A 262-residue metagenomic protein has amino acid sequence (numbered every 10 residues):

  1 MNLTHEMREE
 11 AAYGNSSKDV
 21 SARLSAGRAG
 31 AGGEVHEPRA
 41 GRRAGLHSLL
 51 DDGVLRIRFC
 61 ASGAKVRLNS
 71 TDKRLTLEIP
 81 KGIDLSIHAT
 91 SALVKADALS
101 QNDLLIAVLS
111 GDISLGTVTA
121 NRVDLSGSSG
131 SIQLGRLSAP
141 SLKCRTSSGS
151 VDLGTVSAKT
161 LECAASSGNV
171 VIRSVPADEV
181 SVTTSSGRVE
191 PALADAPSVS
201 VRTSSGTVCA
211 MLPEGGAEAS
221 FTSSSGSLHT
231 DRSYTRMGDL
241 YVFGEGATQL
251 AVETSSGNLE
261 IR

Functional and structural regions predicted by a protein language model:
M1-C60, V66-S86, L93-L99, D103-L105 (+3 more regions): Short linear S-[DN]-x-LW-Φ motif typified by the pepsin-like aspartic protease active-site region
E10-Y13, E34-E37, G63-A64, T71-R74 (+9 more regions): Intrinsically disordered, low-complexity segments enriched in polar/charged residues with Gly/Pro, especially when
V20, R28-A29, E34, R39 (+16 more regions): Beta-strand-connecting loop/turn residues
G27, C60-S62, T90, L99 (+8 more regions): Surface loops and adjacent helix of pleckstrin homology
S86-R145: Right-handed parallel beta-helix
L134-R262: Short, surface-exposed interaction patches in beta-rich subdomains that mediate adhesion/assembly near membranes
